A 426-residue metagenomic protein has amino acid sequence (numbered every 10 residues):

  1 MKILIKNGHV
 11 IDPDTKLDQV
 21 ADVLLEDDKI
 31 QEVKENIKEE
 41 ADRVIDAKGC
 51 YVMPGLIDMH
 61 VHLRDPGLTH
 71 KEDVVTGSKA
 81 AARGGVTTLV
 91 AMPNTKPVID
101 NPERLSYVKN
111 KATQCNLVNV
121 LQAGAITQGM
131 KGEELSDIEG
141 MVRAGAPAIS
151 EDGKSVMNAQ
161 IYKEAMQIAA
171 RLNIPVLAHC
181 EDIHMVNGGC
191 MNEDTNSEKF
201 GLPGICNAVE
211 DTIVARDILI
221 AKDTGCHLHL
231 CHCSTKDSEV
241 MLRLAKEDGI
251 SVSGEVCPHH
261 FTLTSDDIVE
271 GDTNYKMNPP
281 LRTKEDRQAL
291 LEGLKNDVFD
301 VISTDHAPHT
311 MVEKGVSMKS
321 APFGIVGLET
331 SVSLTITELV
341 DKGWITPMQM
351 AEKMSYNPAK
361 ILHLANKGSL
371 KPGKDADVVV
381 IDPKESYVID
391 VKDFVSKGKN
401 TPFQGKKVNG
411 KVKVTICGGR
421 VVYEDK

Functional and structural regions predicted by a protein language model:
M1-G55: Histidine-rich, glycine-flanked metal-binding segment
G8, S317-S320, D341, P372-K426: C-terminal cap of metal-dependent C-N hydrolases
G8, V23, D28, G49 (+15 more regions): Divalent metal-coordination and catalytic microenvironments
A47-A112: Metal-associated gating/positioning segment near the N- to mid-region
M59-E72, T95, L121-E134, P203-N207: Active-site mouth loops of central-metabolism enzymes
P102-N119, Q167-A178, T330, L334: Alpha-helix-loop-beta-strand connector modules within alpha/beta enzyme cores
L135-I302: Histidine/acidic residue-rich metal-binding segments in metalloenzymes
K199-H227, N274, K295-N296, D300-V301 (+1 more regions): His/Asp/Glu-enriched, well-ordered alpha-helical/loop segment that forms or immediately abuts the divalent-metal
